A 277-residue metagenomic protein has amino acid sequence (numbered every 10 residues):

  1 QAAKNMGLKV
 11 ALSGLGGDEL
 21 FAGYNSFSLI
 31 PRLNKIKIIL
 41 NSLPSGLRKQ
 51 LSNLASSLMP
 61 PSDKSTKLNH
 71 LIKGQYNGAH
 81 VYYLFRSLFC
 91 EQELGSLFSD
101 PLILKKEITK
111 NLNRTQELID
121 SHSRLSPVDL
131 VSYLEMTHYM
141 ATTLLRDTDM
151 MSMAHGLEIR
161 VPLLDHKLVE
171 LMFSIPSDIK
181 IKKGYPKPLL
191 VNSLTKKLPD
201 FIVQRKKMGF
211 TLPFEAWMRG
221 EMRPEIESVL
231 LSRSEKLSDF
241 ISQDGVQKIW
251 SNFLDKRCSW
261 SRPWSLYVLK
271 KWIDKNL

Functional and structural regions predicted by a protein language model:
N5-L12, S62-L277: Adenosyl-5′-phosphate
L8-D18, A22-Y24: Short acidic/histidine-rich active-site segments
L12, L43, L58-M59: Gly/Ser/Thr-rich phosphate-binding loop
D18-F21, F27, P188, P213: Short, electropositive, low-hydrophobicity segments enriched in small/polar residues
L20-G46: A mobile, often basic/glycine-rich helix-loop segment that functions as the active-site lid/recognition loop
I36, L51-L54: Glycine-rich phosphate/pyrophosphate-binding loop at beta-loop-alpha junctions
L47-Q50, S57, T137-T142: PAPS-dependent sulfotransferase catalytic domain
